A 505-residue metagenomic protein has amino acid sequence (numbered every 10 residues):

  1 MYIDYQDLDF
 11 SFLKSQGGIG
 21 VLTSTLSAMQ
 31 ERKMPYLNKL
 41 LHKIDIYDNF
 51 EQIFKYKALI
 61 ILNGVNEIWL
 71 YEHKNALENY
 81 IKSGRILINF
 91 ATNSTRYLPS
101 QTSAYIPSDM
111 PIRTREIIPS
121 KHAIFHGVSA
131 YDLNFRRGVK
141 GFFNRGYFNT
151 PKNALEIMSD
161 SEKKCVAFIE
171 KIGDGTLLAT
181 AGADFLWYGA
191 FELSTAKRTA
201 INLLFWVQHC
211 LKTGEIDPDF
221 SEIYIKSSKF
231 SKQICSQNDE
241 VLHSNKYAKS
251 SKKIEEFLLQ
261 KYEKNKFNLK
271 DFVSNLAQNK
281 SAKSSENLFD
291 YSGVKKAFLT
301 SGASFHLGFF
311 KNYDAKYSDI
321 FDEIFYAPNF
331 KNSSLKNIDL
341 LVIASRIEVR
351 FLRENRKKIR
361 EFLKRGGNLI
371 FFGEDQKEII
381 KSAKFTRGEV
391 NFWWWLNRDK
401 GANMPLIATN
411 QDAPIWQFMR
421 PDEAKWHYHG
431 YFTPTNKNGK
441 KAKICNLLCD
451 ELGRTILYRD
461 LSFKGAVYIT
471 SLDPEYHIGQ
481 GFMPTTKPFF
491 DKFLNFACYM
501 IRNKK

Functional and structural regions predicted by a protein language model:
M1-L26, K232, D239-F305: A short, flexible N-terminal coil/short beta segment enriched in small residues
D4-Y5, I46, H73, A196 (+4 more regions): Amphipathic coiled-coil/heptad-repeat helices and related helical stalk/stem segments that mediate oligomerization
D9-S11, S15, Q30-P35, R113-S194 (+5 more regions): Catalytic beta-strand/loop cores that center a nucleophilic Ser/Cys/Thr and support acyl-enzyme chemistry
Q16-Q101, V294-F385: Helical hinge/lid and interdomain linker segments adjacent to catalytic or ligand-binding clefts that mediate domain
N66-V139, T195, V349-K425, T485: A glycine-rich, often tryptophan-bearing local segment used as a flexible ligand/cofactor-contacting loop or short
W69, D160, T195-T199, L204 (+4 more regions): Soluble or luminal CAZymes and related metallo-dependent hydrolases
W206-C210: Oxidoreductase and adenylate-handling cofactor-binding alpha/beta cores
